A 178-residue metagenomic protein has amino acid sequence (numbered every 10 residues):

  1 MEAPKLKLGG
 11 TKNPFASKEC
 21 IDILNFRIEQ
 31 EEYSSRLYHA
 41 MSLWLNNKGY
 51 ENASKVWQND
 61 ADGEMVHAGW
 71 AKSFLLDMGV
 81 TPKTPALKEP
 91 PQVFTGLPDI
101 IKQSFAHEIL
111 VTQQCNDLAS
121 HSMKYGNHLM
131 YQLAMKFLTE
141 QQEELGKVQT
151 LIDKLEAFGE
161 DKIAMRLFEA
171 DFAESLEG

Functional and structural regions predicted by a protein language model:
M1-G178: Iron-associated oxidoreductase/ferritin-like identity signal
